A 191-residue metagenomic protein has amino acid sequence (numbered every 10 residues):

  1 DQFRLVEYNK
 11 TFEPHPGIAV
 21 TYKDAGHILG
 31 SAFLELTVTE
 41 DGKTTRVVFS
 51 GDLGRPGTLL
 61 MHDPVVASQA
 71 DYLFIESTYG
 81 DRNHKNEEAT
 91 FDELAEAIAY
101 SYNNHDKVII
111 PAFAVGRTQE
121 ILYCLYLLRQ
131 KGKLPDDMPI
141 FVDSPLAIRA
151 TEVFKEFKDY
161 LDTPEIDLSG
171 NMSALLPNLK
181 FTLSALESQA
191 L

Functional and structural regions predicted by a protein language model:
D1-E120, Y126-D136: His/Asp/Glu-rich metal-coordinating catalytic cores of metallo-dependent phosphodiesterases/hydrolases acting on
A97-L191: Hard-cation-handling environments
